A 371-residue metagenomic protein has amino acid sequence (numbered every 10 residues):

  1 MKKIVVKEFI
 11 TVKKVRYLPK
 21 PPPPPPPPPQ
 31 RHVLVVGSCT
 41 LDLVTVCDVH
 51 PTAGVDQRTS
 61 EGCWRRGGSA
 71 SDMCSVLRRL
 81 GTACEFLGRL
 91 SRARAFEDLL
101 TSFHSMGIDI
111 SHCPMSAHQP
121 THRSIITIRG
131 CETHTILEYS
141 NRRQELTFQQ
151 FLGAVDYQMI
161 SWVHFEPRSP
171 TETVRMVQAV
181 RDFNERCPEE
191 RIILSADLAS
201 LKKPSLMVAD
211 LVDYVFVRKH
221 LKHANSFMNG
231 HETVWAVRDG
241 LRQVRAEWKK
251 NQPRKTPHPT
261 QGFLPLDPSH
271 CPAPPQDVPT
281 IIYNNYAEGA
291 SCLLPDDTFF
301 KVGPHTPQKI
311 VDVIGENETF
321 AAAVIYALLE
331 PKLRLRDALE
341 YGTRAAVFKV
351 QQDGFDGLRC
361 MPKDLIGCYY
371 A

Functional and structural regions predicted by a protein language model:
K2-D42, E85, R89, L100-M115 (+6 more regions): Ribokinase/PfkB-type carbohydrate-kinase core domain
V49-A70: Short catalytic helix/loop segments, enriched in acidic residues and glycine and frequently bearing histidine
C63-A70, N285, P304-I325: Short glycine/threonine-rich catalytic loop with a Thr-x-Gly-x-Asp
S69-D72, E172-T173: Short glycine/serine/threonine-rich phosphate/pyrophosphate-binding segments that cradle anionic phosphate groups
C74-L77, T82, I310-L335, R344: Short, small-residue alpha-helix embedded
A346-D356: Short arginine-rich
